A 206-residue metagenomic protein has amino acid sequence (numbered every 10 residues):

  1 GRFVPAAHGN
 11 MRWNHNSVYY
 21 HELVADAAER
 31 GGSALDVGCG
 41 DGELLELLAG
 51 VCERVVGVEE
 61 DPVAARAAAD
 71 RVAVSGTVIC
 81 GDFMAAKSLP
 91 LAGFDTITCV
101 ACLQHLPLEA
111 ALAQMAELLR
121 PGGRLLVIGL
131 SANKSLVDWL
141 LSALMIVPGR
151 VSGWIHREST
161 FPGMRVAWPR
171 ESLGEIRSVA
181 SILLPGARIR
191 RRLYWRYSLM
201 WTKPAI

Functional and structural regions predicted by a protein language model:
N14-G32: Conserved alpha-helix/loop element of class I SAM-dependent methyltransferases that forms part of the SAM/SAH-binding
G32-G38: Conserved class I S-adenosyl-L-methionine
E43, L47-A85: Class I SAM-dependent methyltransferase SAM/SAH-binding core
A85-L91: Short conserved loop adjoining the S-adenosyl-L-methionine
T98: A conserved beta-strand element that flanks and buttresses the S-adenosyl-L-methionine
H105-M115: A short, conserved alpha-helix within the catalytic core of class I
G123-G129: Conserved beta-strand signature within the Rossmann-like core of class I S-adenosyl-L-methionine
A132-V179: C-terminal alpha-helical "lid/dimerization" subdomain adjacent to the S-adenosyl-L-methionine
